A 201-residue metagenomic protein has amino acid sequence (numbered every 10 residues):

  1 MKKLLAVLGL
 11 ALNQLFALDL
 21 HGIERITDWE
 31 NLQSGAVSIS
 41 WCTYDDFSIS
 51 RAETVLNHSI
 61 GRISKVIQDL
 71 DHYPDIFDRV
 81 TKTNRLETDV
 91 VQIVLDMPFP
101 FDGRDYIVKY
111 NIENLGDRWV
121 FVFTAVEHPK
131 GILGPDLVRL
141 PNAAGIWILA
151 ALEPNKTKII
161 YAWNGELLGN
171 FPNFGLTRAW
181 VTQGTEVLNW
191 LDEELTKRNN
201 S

Functional and structural regions predicted by a protein language model:
L4-N13: Sec-dependent N-terminal signal peptides
L18-S201: Eukaryotic helix-grip
